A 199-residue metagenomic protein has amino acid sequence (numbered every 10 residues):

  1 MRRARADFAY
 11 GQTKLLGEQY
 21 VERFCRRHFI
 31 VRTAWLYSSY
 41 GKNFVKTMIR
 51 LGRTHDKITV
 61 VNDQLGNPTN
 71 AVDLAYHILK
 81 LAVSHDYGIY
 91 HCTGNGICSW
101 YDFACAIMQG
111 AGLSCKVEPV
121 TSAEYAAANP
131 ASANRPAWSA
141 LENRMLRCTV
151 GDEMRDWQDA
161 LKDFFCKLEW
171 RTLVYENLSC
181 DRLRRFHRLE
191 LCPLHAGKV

Functional and structural regions predicted by a protein language model:
M1-D7: Active-site "gating" loop of Rossmann-like NAD(P)-dependent oxidoreductase/epimerase domains
T13: Active-site helix of classical SDR
Q19-G66, V72-D73: NAD(P)-dependent short-chain dehydrogenase/reductase
V60-L65, Y90-I97, T149: Glycine-rich Rossmann NAD(P)(H)-binding loop
H77, S84-A131, F165, T172-L173: Mid/C-terminal beta-alpha module of Rossmann-like enzyme folds, strongest in SDR-family dehydrogenases/epimerases
S99-Y101, C105, A123-F164: Conserved C-terminal active-site "lid" loop/helix of NAD(P)H-dependent oxidoreductases that clamps the redox cofactor
W157-D181, F186: Amphipathic terminal alpha-helices
L189-K198: Short, intrinsically disordered C-terminal tails of secreted or membrane-associated proteins
